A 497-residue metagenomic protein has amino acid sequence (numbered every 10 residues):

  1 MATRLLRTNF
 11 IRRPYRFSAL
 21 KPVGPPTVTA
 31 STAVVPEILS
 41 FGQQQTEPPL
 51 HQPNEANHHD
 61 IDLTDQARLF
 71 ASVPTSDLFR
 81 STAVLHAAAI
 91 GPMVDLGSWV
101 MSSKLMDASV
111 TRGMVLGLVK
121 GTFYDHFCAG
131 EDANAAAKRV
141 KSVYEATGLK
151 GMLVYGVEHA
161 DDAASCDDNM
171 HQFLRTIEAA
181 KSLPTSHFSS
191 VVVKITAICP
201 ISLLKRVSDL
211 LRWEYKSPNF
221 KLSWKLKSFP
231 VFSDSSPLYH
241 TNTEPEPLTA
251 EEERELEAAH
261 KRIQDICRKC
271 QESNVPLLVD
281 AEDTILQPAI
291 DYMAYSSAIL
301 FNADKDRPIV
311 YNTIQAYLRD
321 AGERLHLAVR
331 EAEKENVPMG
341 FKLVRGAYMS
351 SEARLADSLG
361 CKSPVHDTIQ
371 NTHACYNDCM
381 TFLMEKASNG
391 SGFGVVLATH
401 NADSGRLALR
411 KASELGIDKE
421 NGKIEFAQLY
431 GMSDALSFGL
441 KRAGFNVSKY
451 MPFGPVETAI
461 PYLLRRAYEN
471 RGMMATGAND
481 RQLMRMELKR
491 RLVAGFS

Functional and structural regions predicted by a protein language model:
A2-S497: Positively charged, amphipathic and often flexible ligand-engagement surfaces
